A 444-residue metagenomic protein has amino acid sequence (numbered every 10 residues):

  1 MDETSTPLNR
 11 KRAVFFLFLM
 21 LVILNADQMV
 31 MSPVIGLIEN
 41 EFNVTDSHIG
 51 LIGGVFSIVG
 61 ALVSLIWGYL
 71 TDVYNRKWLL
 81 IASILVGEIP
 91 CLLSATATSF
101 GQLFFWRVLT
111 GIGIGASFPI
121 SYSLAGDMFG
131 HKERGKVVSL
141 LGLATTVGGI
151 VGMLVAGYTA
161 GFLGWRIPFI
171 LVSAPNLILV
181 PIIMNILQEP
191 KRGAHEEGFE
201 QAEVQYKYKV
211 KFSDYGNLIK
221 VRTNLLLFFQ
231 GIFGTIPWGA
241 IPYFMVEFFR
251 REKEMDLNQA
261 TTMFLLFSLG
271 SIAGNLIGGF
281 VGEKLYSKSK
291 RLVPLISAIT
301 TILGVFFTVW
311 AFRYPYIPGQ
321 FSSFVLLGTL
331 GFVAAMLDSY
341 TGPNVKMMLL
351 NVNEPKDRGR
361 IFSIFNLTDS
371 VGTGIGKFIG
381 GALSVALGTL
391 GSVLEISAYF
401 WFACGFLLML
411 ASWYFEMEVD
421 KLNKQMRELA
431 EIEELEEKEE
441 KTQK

Functional and structural regions predicted by a protein language model:
D2-P7, K191-L227, E252, E431-L435: Juxtamembrane intracellular "pre-TM" segments in multi-pass secondary transporters
M29, S57-L65, G115, G149-I150 (+2 more regions): Residue-level signature of mid-helix packing/kink "hotspots" within the transmembrane helices of 12-pass Major
M31-S32, V221-L276, S339-G342: Extracytoplasmic gate region of multi-pass secondary transporters
N43, N75, T96-Q102, G130 (+1 more regions): Helix-breaking motifs and short loop linkers at transmembrane-helix boundaries and internal kinks in secondary membrane
L62-G101: Conserved MFS/SLC helix-loop-helix module at the cytosolic interface between two early adjacent transmembrane helices
W78-L92, V293-V309: Structural signature of the two symmetry-related core transmembrane helices
W106-V147: Cytoplasmic helix-loop-helix junction between adjacent transmembrane helices in 12-TM secondary transporters
L141-E189: Helix-loop-helix hairpin linking two adjacent transmembrane segments in secondary transporters
